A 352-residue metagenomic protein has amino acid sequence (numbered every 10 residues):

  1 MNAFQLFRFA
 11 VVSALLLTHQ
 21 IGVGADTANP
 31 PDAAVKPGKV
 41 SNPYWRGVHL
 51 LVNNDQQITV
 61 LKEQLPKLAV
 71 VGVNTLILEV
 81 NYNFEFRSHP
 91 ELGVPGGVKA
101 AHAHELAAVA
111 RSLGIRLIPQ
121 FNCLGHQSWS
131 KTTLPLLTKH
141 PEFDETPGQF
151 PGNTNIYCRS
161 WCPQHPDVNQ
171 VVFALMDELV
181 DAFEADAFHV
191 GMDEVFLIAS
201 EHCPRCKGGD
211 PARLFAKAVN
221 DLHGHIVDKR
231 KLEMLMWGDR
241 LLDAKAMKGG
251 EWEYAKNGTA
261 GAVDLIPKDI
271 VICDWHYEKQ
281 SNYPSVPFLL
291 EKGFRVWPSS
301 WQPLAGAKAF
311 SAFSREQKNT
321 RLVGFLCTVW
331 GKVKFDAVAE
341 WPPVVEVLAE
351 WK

Functional and structural regions predicted by a protein language model:
R8-H19: Bacterial N-terminal signal peptides
R46-L50, L76-L78, L117-P119, F188-V190 (+4 more regions): Hydrophobic faces of well-ordered beta-strands that scaffold small-molecule active sites in alpha/beta enzyme cores
R46-Q56, S88-A100, N153-Q170, C203-L214 (+2 more regions): The substrate-binding groove and active-site-proximal loops of carbohydrate-active enzymes, especially glycoside
N54-A69, F173-L175, Q280-V286, A307-F313: Short, acidic/polar
A69-H102: Aromatic-lined carbohydrate-binding/catalytic grooves of carbohydrate-active enzymes
L124-E178: Active-site-adjacent "subsite" loops/lids of carbohydrate-active enzymes
P166-F294, A305: Active-site neighborhood of glycoside hydrolase catalytic domains
W297-K352: Substrate-binding cleft of secreted/luminal carbohydrate-active enzymes
